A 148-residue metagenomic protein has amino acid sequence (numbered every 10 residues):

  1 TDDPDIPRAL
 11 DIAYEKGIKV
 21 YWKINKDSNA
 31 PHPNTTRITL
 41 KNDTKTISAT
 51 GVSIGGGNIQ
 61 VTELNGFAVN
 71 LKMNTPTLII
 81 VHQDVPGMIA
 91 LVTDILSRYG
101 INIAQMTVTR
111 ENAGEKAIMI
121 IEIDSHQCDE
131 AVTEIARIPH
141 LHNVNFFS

Functional and structural regions predicted by a protein language model:
D3-I12, V20-N25, N29, N34 (+1 more regions): A conserved regulatory-domain signal marking ACT and ACT-like small-molecule sensing domains and adjacent regulatory
